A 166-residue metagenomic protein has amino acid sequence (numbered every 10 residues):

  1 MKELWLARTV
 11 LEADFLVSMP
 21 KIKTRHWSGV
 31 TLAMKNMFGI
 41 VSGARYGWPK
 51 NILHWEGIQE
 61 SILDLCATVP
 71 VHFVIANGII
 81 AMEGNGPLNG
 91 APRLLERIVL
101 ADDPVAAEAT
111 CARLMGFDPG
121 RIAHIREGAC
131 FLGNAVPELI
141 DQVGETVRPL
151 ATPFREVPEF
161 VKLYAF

Functional and structural regions predicted by a protein language model:
M1-F166: Extended, low-polarity segments enriched in aliphatic/aromatic residues
